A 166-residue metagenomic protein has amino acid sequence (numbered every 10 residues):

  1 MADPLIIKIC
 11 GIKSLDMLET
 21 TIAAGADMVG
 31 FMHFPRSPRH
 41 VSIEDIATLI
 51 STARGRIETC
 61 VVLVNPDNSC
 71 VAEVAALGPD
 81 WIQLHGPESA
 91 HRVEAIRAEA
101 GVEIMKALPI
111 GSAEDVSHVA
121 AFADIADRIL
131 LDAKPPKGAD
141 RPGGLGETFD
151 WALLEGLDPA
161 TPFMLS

Functional and structural regions predicted by a protein language model:
M1-S166: Conserved N-terminal beta1-alpha1 strand-loop-helix module at the mouth
